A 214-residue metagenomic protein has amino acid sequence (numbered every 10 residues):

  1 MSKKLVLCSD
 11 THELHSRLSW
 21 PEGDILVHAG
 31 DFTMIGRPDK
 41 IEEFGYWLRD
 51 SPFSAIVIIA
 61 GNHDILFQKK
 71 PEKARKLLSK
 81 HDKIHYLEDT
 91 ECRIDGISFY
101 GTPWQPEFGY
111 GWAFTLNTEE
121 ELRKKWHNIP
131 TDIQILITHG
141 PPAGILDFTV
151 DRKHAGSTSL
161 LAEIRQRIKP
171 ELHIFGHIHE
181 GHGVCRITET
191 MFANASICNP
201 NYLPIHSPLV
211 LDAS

Functional and structural regions predicted by a protein language model:
K3-T11, V27-A29, G96-Q105, Q134-H139 (+1 more regions): Active-site-proximal beta-strand elements of phosphoester/diester hydrolases
C8-I94: Core catalytic region of metal-dependent phosphoesterases/phosphodiesterases, especially metallo-beta-lactamase-like
H12, L18-W20, T115-I133, T138 (+2 more regions): Active-site-proximal loop/helix segments of hydrolase catalytic cores
H12, T33, N62-D64, P103-Q105 (+3 more regions): Catalytic metal-binding/acid-base residues of hydrolase active sites
W20-E22, L48-F53, L77-H81, I129-P130 (+3 more regions): Short, conserved loop/helix-junction motifs that constitute active-site signature segments in enzyme catalytic cores
T33, P38, Y46, F108-Y110 (+1 more regions): Active-site-proximal segments of metal-dependent phosphoesterases and phosphodiesterases across multiple
L77-K124, N128: Hydrophobic, well-structured mid-protein blocks that either form specific transmembrane helices
E91-D95, S159-R167, E171-L172, H179-S214: Binuclear metal-dependent phosphoesterase catalytic core
